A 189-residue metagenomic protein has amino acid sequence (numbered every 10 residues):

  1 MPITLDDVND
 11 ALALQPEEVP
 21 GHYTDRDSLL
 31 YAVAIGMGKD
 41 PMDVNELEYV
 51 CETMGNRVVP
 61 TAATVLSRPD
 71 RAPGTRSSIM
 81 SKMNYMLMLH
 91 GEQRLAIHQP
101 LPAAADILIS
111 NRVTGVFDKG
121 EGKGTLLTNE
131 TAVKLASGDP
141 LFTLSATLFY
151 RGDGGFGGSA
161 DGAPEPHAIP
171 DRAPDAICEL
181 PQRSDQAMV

Functional and structural regions predicted by a protein language model:
M1-D106: Hydrophobic, proline/glycine-rich low-complexity stretches
P2-P16, R71, M88-C178: HotDog/MaoC-like acyl-thioester-processing domains
A34, F149, L180-R183: Structured loops at beta-to-helix junctions and adjacent beta-edge loops in soluble globular domains
G55, L66, P170-R172, P181: Intrinsically disordered, low-complexity sequence elements enriched in Ser/Thr/Gly/Pro
R183-V189: Acidic/His-leaning functional-site neighborhoods
